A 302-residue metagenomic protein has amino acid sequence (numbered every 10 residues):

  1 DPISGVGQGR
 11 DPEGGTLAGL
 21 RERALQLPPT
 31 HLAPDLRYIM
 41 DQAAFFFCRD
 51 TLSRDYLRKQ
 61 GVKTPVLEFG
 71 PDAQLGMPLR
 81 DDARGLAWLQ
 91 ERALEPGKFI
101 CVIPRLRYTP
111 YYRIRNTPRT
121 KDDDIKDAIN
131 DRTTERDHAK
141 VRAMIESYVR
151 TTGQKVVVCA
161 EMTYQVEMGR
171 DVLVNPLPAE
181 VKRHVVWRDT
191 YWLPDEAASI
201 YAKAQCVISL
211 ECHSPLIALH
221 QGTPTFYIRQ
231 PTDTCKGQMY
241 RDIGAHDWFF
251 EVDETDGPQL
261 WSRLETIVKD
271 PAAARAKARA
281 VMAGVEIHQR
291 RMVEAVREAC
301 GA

Functional and structural regions predicted by a protein language model:
D1-A302: Active-site anion-handling motifs in enzyme catalytic cores
